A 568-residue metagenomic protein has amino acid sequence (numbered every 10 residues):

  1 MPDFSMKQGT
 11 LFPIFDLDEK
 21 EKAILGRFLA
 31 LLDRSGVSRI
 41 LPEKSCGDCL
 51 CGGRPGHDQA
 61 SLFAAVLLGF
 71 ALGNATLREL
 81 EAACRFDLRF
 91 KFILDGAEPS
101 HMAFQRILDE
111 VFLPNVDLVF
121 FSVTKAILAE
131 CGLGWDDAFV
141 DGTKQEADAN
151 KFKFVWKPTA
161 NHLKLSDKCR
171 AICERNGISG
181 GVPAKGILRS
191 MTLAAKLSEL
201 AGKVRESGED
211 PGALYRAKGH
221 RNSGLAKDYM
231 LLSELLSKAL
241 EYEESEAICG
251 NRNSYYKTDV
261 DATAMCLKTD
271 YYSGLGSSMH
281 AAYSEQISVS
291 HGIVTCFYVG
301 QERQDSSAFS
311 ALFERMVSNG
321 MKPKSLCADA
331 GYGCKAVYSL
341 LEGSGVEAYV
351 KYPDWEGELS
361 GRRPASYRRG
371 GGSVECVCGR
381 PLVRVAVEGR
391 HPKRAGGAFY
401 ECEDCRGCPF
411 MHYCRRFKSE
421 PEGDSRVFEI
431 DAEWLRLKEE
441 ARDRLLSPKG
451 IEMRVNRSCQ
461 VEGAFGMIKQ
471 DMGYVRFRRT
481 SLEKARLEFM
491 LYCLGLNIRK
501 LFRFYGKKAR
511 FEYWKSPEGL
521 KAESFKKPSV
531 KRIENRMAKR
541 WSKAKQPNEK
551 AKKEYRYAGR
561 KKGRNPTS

Functional and structural regions predicted by a protein language model:
M1-G26: Hydrophobic alpha-helical membrane-insertion signals
L11, P55, V66, G73-F86 (+2 more regions): Anion-binding and metal-coordination hotspots
P13, S38-C49, L88, S284 (+1 more regions): Hydrophobic transmembrane signal anchors and adjacent membrane-proximal interface regions, especially in viral
E19-F28, S35, D259, C408 (+1 more regions): Serine-centered coil/turn micro-motif
E21-L67: Basic, short loop/linker segments at the boundary and entry of helix-turn-helix/winged-helix-like folds
K91-D95: Short arginine-rich
